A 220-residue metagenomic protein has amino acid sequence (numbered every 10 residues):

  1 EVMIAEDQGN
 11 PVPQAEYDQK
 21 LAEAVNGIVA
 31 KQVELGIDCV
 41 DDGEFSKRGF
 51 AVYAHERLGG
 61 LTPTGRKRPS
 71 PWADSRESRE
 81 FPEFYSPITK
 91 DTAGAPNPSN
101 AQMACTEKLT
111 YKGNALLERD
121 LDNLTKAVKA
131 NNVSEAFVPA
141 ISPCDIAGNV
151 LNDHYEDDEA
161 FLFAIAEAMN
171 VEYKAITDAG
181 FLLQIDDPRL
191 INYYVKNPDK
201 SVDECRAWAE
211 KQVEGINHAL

Functional and structural regions predicted by a protein language model:
E1-L220: Domain-level signal for soluble alpha/beta catalytic cores
